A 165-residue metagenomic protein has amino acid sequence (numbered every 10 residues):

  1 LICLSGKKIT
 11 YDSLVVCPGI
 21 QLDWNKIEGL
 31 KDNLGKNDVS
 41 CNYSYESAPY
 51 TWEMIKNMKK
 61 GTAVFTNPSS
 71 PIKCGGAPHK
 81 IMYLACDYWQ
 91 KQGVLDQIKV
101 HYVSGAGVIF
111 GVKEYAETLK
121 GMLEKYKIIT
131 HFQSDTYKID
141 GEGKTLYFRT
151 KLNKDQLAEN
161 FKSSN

Functional and structural regions predicted by a protein language model:
L1-I2, Q90-N165: A Rossmann-like FAD-binding core segment of flavoenzymes
I2-K8: Short, well-structured alpha-helical segments in soluble
S5, P18-G19, N67, T150: Glycine-rich, N-terminal phosphate-binding loop of Rossmann-like dinucleotide-binding domains
G6, E53, G121: Replace "anionic and nucleotidyl ligands
I9, L22, G61, Y137 (+1 more regions): Glycine-centered loop/turn positions within well-structured domains that cap or flank conserved ligand/cofactor-binding
T10-Q21, E159-N165: Short hydrophobic core segments
D23-F110, E159, N165: Rossmann-like dinucleotide/flavin-binding elements
